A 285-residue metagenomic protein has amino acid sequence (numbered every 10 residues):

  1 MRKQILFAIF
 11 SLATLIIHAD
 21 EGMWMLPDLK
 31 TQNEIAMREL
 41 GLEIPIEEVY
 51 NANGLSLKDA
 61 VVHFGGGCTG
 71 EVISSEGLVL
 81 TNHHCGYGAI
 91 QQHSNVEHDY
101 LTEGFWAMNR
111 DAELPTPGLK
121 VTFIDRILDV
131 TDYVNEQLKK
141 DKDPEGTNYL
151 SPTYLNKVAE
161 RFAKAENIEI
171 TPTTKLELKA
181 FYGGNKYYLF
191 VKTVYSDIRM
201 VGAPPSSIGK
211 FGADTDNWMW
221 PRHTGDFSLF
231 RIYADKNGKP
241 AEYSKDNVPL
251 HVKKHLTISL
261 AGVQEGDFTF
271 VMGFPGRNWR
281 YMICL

Functional and structural regions predicted by a protein language model:
M1-Q4: Positively charged n-region of N-terminal signal peptides that target proteins for export
F7-T14: Bacterial N-terminal signal peptides
I16-L285: Terminal presequence/propeptide segments associated with secretion/organelle targeting and zymogen/polyprotein
